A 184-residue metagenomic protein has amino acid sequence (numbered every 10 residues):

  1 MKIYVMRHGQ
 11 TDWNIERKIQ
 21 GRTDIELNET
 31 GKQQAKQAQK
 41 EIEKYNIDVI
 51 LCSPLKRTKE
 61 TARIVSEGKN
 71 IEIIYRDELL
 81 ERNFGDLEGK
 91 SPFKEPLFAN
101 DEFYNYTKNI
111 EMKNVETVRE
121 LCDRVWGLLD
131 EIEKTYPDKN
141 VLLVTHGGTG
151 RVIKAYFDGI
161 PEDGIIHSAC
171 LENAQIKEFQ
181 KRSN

Functional and structural regions predicted by a protein language model:
M1-Y4, V49: Extreme N-terminal starter segment of soluble prokaryotic enzymes
Y4, I74-R76, Q180: General small-molecule cofactor/ligand-binding pocket signal
Q10-E72: Active-site-proximal alpha-helix that buttresses catalytic centers in soluble enzyme cores
T11, T149-G150: Short active-site segment of divalent metal-dependent hydrolases/proteases that encodes the spacing between
E43-N46, I132-K139: Glycine-rich phosphate-binding loop signature in dinucleotide/nucleotide-binding domains
G68-R124: Phosphate-handling substructures
H146: Short basic (Lys/Arg) and small-residue
I160-N184: Domain-level recognition of soluble alpha/beta enzyme cores, biased toward histidine phosphatases/phosphomutases
